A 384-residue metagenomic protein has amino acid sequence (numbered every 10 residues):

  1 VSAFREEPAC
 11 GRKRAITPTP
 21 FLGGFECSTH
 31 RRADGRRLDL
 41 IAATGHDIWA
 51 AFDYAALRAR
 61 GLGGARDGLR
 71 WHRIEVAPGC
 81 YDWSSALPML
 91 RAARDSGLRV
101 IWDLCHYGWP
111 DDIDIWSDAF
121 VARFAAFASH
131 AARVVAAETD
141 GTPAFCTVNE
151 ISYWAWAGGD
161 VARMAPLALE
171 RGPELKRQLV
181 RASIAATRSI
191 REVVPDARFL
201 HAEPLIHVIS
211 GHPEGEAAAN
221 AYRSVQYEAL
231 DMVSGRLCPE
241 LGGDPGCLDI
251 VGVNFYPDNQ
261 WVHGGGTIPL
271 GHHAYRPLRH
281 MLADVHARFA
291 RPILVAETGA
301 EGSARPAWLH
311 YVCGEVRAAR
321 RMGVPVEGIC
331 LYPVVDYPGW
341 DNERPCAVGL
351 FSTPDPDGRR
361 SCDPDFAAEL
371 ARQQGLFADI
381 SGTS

Functional and structural regions predicted by a protein language model:
S2-W49, Y54, R58-R60, H72-S384: Non-catalytic scaffold segments within catalytic domains of secreted glycoside hydrolases
G68-R70: Juxtamembrane transmembrane-helix termini
